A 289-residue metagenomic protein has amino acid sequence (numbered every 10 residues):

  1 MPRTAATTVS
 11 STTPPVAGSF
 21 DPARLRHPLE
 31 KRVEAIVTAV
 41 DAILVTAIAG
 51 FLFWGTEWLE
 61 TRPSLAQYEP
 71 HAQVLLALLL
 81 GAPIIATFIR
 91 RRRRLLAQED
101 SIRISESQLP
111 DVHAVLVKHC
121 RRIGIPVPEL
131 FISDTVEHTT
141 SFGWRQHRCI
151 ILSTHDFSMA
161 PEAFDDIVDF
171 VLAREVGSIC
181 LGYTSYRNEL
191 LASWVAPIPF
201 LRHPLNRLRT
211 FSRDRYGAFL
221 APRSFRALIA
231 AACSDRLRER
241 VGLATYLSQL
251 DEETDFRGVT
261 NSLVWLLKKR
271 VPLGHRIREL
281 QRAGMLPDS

Functional and structural regions predicted by a protein language model:
M1-S11, S141, I150-T154, I179-C180: Short, non-transmembrane cytosolic segments of multipass membrane proteins
M1-T135, P199, S289: Hydrophobic or amphipathic, alpha-helical segments that drive membrane association/targeting
E106-V127, P199-D255, R282-D288: Short helix/loop segments within enzyme catalytic domains that coordinate or immediately flank catalytic cofactors
S133-C149: Catalytic zinc-binding patch centered on the HExxH motif and its immediate surroundings that defines zinc-dependent
H155-F170, P204-R207: Short pre-active-site segment immediately N-terminal to the catalytic Zn-binding motif
L172-C180, S212, Y216: Active-site His/Glu-centered metal-binding helix of metallohydrolases
E175-A192, P222-F225: Catalytic Zn2+-binding segment of zinc metalloproteases
L250-S289: Pan-zinc metallopeptidase signature
